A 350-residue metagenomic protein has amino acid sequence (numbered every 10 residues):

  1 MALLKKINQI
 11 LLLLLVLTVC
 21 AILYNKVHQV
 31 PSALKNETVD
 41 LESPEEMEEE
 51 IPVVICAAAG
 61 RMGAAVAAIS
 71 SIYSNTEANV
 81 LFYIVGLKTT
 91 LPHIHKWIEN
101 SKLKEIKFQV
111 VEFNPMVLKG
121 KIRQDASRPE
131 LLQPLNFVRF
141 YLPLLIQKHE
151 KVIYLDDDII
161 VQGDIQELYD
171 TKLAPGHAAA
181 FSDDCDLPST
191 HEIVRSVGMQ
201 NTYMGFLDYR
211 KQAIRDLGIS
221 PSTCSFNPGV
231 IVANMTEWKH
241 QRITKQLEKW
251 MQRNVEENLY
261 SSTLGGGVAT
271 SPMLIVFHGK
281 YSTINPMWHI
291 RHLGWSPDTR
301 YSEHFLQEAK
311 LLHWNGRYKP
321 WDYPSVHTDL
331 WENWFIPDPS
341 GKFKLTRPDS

Functional and structural regions predicted by a protein language model:
A2-S350: Glycosyltransferase catalytic domains, chiefly GT-A lineage
